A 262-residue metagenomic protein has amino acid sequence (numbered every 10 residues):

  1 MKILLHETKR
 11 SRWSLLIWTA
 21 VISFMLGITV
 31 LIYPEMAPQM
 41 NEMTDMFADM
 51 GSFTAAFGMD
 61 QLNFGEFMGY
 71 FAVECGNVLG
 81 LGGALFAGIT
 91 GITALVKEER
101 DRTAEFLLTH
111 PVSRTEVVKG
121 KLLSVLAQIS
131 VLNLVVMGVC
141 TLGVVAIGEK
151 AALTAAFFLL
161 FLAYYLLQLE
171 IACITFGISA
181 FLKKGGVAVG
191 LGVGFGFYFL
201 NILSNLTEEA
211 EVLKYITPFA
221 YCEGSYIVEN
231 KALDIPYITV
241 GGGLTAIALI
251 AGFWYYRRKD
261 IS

Functional and structural regions predicted by a protein language model:
M1-S23: Aromatic- and glycine-rich beta-strand/loop motifs that create alpha-glucan
S11-S14, I28-M68, V189-S262: Terminal transmembrane helical anchor/hairpin motif
S23, G27, L31, A72-C75 (+3 more regions): Secretory targeting signals
F71-V96: Long, hydrophobic alpha-helical segments
A84-G91, T103, V139, C173-I174 (+2 more regions): Hydrophobic/aromatic residues in alpha-helical transmembrane segments
G88-L108, L122: Transmembrane helix boundary and interhelical loop/hinge segments in multi-pass membrane proteins
Y165-F199, L203: A structural motif at transmembrane helix-loop-helix junctions in multipass membrane proteins
